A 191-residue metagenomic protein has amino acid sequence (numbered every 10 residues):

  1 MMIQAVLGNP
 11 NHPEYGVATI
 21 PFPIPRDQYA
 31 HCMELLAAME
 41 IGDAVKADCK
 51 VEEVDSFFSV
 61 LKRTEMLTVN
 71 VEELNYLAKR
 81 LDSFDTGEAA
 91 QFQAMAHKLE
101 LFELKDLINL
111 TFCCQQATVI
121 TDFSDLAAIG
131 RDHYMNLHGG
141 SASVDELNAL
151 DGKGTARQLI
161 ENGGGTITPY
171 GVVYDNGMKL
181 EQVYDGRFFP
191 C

Functional and structural regions predicted by a protein language model:
M1-A44: N-terminal ordered "arm"
L7-P13, S56, V173-N176: Short, flexible beta-strand-to-coil junctions
T19-F22, K62-T64, V183-D185: Short amphipathic beta-strand/extended segments with alternating polar/hydrophobic composition
P25-Q28, E73, L126, G152: Alpha-helical structural motif
Q28-A47, G163-M178: Short linear, low-complexity motifs centered on an aromatic residue
M33-S141, E146-N148: Mixed-charge (acidic/basic) macromolecular-recognition segments
G130-C191: Acidic, proline/glycine-rich low-complexity IDRs
